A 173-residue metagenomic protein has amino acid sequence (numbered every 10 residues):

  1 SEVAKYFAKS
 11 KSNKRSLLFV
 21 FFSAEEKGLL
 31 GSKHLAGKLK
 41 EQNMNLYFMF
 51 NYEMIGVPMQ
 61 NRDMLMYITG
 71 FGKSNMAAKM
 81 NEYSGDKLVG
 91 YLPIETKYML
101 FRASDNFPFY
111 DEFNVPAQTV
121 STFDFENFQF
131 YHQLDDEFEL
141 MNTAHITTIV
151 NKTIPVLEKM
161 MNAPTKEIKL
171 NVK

Functional and structural regions predicted by a protein language model:
S1-A4, L29-A36, A77, N81 (+4 more regions): Extracytoplasmic/secreted envelope proteins and their assembly/folding machinery, especially bacterial periplasmic
S1-G28, T153: Alpha-helical metal-binding/catalytic segments enriched in His/Glu/Asp
K5, K9, T122, E126-K173: His/Asp/Glu-rich mid-to-C-terminal helical/loop segments that flank catalytic regions of hydrolases
S12, S23-A117, I168: Metal-dependent peptidase/peptidase-like ectodomains
L18, E95, V120-S121: Short loop/turn and capping residues at structural boundaries
F19-F22, H34-L35, N106-F109, Y131 (+2 more regions): Broad hydrophobic/π-residue packing in well-ordered secondary structure
V20, K33, E53, Q129 (+1 more regions): Flexible, active-site-adjacent loop/turn segments at secondary-structure boundaries
V20, P58, F71, L134 (+1 more regions): Surface-exposed loop/turn and secondary-structure junction residues enriched for glycine/proline
